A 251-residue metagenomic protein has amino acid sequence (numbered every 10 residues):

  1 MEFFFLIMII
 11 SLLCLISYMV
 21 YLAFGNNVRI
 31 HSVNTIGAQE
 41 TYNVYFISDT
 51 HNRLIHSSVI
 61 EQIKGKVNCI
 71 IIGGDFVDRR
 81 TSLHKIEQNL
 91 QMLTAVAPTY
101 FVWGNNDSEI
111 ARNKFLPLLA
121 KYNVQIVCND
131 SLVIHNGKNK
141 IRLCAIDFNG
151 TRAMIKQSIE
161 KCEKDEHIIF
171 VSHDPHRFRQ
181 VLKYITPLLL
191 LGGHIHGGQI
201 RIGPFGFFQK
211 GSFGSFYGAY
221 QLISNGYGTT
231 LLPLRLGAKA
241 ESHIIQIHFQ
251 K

Functional and structural regions predicted by a protein language model:
M1-Q39: N-terminal membrane-anchoring alpha-helices
N26, S32-Y45, V124, L132-A145 (+3 more regions): Beta-strand-turn-beta hairpins that frame and shape the catalytic cleft of phosphate-ester-processing enzymes
T41-V133, K140: Membrane-embedded segments
H51, F76-V77, N106-D107, S131-L132 (+4 more regions): Catalytic metal-binding/acid-base residues of hydrolase active sites
G65, L90-V96, K161-E163, L182-I185 (+1 more regions): Short, conserved loop/helix-junction motifs that constitute active-site signature segments in enzyme catalytic cores
N68-I70, E166-I169, L188: Conserved acidic residues
P117-V124, N136-S172, F178-Q180, R235: Binuclear metal-dependent hydrolase catalytic cores centered on His/Asp/Glu-rich metal-binding motifs
P175-K251: Conserved beta-sheet core of the metallophosphoesterase superfamily
